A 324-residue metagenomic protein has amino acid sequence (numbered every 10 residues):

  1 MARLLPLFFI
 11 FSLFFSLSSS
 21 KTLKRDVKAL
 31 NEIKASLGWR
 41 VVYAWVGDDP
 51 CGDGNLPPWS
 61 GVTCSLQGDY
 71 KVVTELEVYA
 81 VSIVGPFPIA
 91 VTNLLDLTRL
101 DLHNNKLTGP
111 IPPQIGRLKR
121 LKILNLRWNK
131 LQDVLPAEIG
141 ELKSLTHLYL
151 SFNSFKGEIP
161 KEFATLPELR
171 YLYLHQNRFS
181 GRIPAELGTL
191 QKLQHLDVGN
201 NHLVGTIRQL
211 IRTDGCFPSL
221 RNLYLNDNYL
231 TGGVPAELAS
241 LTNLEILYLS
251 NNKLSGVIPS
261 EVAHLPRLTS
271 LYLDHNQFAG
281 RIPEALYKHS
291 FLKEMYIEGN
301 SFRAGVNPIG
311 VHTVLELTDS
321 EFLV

Functional and structural regions predicted by a protein language model:
A2-T63, G299, D319: Surface-exposed cap/linker segments adjacent to membranes
L37-I89, G205-R212, G233: LRR flanking "cap" motifs
D69-Y70, T92-L97, G116-L121, G140-L145 (+7 more regions): Leucine-rich repeat
L76, L100-L102, L121-L126, L145-L150 (+6 more regions): Conserved hydrophobic beta-strand positions in leucine-rich repeat
V81, N105, L126-N129, N153 (+6 more regions): Consensus "Asn ladder" position of solenoid repeat domains
F87-I89, I111-P113, L135-A137, K156-K161 (+6 more regions): The feature encodes a structural signal of leucine-rich repeats
R182-R267: Eukaryotic tandem repeat interaction scaffolds
S270-V324: Leucine-rich solenoid repeat scaffolds
